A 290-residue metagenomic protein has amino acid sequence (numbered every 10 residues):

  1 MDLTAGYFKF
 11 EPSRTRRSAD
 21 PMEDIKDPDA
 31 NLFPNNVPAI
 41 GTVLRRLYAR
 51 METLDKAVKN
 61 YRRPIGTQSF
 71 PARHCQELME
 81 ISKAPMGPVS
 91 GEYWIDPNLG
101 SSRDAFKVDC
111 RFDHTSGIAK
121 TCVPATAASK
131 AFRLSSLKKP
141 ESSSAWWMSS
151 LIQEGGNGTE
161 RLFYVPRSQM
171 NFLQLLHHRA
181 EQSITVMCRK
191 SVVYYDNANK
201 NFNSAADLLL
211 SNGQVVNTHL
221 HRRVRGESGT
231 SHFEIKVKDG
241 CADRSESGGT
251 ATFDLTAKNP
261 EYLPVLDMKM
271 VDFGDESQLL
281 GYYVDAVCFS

Functional and structural regions predicted by a protein language model:
D2-S290: Mature extracellular or lumenal effector domains of secreted proteins and single-pass membrane receptors/adhesion
